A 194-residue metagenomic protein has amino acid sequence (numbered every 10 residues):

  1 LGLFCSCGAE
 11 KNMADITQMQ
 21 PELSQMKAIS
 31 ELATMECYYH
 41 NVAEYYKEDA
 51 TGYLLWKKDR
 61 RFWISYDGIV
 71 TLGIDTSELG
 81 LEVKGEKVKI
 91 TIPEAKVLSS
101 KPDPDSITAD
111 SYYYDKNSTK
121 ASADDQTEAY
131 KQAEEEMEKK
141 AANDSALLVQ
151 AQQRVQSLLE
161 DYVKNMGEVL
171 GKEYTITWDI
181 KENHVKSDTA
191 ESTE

Functional and structural regions predicted by a protein language model:
F4-E194: Domain-level marker for long, solvent-exposed, non-transmembrane regions
